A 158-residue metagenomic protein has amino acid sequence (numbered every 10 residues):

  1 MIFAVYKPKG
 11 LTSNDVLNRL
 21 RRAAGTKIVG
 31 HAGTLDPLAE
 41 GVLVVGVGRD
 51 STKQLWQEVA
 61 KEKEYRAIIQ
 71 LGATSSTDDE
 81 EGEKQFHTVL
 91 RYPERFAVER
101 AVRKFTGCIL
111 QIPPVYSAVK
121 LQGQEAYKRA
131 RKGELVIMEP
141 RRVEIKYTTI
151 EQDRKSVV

Functional and structural regions predicted by a protein language model:
M1-V158: Catalytic/RNA-binding core of pseudouridine synthases
